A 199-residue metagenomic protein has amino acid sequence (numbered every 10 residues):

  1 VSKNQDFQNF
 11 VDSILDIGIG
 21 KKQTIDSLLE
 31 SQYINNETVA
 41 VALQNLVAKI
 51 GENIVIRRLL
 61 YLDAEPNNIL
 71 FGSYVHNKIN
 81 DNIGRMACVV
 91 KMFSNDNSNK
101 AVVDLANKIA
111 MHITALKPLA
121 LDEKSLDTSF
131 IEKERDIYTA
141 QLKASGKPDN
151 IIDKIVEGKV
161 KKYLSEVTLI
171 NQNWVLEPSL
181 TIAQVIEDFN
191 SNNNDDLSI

Functional and structural regions predicted by a protein language model:
V1-I199: N-terminal assembly/interaction segments in proteins that build large macromolecular machines
